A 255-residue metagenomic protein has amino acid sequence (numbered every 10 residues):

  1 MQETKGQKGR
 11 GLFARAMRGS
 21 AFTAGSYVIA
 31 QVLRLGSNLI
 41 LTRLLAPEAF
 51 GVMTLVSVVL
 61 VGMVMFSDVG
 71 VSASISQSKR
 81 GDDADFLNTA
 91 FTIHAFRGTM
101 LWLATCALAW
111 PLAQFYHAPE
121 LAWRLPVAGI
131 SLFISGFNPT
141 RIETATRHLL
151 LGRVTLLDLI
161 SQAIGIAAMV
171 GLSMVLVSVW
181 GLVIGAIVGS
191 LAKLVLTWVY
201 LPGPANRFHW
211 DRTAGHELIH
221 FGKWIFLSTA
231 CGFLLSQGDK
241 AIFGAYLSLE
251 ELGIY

Functional and structural regions predicted by a protein language model:
M1-L12, A16, G152, V195-S236 (+3 more regions): Interhelical loop/hinge segments that connect adjacent transmembrane helices in multipass membrane
A14-R34, L55-V56, L60-V61, M65-W110 (+3 more regions): Membrane-water interface segments that mark the loop-to-transmembrane alpha-helix transition
Y27, Q31, V58-V61, G98 (+4 more regions): Residue-level recognition of pore/gate-forming positions within transmembrane alpha-helices of multi-pass
V32, N38-V64, E120-W123, E217-F221 (+2 more regions): Interfacial/gating helices of multi-pass transporter permease domains
L35, L39, R43, F66-V69 (+10 more regions): Membrane-embedded alpha-helical segments of multi-pass transporters/permeases
L44-P47, A84, F115-A118, H148 (+3 more regions): Helix-loop interface residues and adjacent transmembrane-helix termini in multi-pass membrane transporters, primarily
Q77-D83, I134-D158, V175-L176, W180: Membrane-interface junctions at transmembrane-helix termini in multi-pass inner-membrane proteins
A122-G129, L157-P202, H220-F221, S228 (+1 more regions): Hydrophobic alpha-helical transmembrane segments
